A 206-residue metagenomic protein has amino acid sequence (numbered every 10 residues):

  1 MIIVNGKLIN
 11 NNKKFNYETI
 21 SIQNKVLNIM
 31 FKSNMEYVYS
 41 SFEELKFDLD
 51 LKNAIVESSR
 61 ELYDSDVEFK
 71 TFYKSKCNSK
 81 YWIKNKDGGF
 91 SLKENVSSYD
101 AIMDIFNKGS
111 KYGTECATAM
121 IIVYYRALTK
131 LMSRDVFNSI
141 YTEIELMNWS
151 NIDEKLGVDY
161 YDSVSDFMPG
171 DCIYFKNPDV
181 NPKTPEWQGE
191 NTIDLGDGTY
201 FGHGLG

Functional and structural regions predicted by a protein language model:
M1-C172, K176-E186, L195-G206: Cysteine-nucleophile amide-bond enzymes
G189: Extracellular structured ligand-interaction cores
